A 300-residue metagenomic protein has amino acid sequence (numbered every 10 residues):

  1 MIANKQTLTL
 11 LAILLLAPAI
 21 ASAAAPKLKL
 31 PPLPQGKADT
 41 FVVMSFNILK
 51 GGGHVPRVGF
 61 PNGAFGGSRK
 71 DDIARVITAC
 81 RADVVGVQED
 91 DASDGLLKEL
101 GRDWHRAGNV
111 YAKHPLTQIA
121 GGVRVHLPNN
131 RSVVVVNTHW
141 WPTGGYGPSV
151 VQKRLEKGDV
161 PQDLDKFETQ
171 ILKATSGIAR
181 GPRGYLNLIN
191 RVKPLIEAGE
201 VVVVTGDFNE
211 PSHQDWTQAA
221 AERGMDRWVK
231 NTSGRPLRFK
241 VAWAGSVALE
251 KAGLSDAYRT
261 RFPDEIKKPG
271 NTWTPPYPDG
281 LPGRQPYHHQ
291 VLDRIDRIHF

Functional and structural regions predicted by a protein language model:
M1-T9: Bacterial N-terminal signal peptides that target proteins for export
L10-A19: Bacterial N-terminal signal peptides
A12, A23-R75, V110-F300: Active-site regions of metal-assisted phosphoester/phosphodiester hydrolases, unifying DNase/endonuclease modules
I73-I77, R81-V85: Proline-aspartate-enriched helix->loop->beta-strand connector
V84, G101-H105, L116-Q118: Transmembrane beta-strand segments that form the barrel wall of outer-membrane beta-barrel proteins
D90-A92, P115: Short beta->alpha connector loops
A92-E99, R106-A107: Acidic/His-rich segments in extracytoplasmic proteins that coordinate ligands and/or metal ions
